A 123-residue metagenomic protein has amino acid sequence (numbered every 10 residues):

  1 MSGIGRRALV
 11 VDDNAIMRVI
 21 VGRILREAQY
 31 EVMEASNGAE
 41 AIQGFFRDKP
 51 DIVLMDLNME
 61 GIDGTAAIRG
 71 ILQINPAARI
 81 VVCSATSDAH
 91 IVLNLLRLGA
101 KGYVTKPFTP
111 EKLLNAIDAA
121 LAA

Functional and structural regions predicted by a protein language model:
R18, E60, D88: The feature encodes the CheY-like receiver
V19-E27: Charged docking surfaces used in two-component/phosphorelay signaling
Q29-S36, G44: Short hydrophobic/Thr-rich beta-strand motif most characteristic of the beta2 strand and flanking loop of CheY-like
N37-E40, I62-A66: Acidic catalytic/metal-coordinating carboxylates
Q43, T65-A77: Short amphipathic alpha-helix used as the core "switch/output" element in two-component signaling
H90, F108-D118: C-terminal output helix
